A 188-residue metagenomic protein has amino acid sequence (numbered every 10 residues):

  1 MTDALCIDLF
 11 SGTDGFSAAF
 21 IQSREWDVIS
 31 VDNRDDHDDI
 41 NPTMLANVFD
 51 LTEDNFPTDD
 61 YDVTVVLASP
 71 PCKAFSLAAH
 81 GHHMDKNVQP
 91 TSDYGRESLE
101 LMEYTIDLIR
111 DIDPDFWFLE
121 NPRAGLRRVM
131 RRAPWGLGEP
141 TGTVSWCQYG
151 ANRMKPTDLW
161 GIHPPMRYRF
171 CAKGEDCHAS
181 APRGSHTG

Functional and structural regions predicted by a protein language model:
M1-G188: Conserved active-site and SAM-binding loop architecture of S-adenosyl-L-methionine-dependent nucleic-acid
